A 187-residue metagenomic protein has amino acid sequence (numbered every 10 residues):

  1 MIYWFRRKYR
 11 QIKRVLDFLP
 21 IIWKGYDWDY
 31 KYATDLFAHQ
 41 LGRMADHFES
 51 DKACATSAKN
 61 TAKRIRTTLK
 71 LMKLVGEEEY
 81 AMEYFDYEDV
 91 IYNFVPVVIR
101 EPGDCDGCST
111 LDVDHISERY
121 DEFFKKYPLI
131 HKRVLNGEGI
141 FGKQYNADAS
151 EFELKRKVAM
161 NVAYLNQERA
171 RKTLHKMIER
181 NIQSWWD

Functional and structural regions predicted by a protein language model:
M1-N181: Long, non-globular targeting/processing and low-complexity regions
